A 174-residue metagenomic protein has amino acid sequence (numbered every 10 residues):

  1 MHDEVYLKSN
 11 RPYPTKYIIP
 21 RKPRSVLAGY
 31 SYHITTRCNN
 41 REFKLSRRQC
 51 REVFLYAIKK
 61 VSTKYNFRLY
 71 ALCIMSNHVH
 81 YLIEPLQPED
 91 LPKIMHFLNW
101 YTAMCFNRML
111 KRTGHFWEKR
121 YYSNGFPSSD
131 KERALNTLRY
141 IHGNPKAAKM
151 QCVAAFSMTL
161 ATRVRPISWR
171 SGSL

Functional and structural regions predicted by a protein language model:
M1-L174: Short catalytic/metal-binding and nucleic-acid-binding patches
